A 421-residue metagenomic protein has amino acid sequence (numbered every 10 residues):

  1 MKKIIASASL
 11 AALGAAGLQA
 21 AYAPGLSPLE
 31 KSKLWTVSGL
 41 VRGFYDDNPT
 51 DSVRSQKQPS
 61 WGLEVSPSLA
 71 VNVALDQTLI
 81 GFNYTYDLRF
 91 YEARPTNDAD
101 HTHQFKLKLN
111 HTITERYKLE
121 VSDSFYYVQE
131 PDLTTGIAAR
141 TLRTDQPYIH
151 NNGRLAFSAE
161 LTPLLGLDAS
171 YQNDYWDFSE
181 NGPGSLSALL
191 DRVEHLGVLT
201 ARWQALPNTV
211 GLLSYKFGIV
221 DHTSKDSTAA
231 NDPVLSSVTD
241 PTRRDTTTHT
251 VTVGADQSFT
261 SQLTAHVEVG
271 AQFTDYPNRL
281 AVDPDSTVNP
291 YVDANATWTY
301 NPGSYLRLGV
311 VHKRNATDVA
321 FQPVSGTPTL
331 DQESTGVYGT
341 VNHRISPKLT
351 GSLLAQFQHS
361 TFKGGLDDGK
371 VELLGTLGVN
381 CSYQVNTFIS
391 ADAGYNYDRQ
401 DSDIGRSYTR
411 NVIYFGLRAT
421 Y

Functional and structural regions predicted by a protein language model:
M1-Q19: Gram-negative bacterial Sec-dependent N-terminal signal peptides
A21-Y421: Gram-negative and organellar
